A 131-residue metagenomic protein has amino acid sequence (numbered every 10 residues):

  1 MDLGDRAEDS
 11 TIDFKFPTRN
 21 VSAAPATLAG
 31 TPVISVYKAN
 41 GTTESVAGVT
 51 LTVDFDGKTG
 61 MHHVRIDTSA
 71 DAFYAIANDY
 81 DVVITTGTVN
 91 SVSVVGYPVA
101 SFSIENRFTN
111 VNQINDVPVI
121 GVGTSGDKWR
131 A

Functional and structural regions predicted by a protein language model:
M1-A131: Polar, enzyme-active/binding microenvironments
